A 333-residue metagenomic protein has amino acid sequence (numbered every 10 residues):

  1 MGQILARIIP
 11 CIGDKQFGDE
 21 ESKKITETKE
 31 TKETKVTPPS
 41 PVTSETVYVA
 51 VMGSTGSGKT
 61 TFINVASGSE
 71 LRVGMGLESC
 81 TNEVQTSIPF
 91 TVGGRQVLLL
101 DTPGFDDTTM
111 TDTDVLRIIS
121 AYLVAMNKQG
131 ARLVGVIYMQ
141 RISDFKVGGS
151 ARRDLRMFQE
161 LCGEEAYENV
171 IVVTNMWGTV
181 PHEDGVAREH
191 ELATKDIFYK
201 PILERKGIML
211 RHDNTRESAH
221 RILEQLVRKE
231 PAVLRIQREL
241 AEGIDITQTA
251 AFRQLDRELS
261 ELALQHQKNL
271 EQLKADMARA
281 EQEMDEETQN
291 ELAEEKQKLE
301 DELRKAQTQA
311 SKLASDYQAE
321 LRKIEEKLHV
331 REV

Functional and structural regions predicted by a protein language model:
M1-S79, D114, E165-E168, G178-V333: C-terminal non-catalytic interaction/localization modules
E45-Y48, E83-Q85, G93-L98, R132-G135 (+2 more regions): Core residues of folded domains in eukaryotic genome-function proteins
G68-L98: Switch I (effector-binding) loop of TRAFAC-class P-loop GTPase G-domains
L71-V73, G93-A121, F158: Switch II (G3) loop of P-loop NTPases
N82-I88, I118-V124, R153-R156, A193-D196: Alpha-helical scaffolding within the catalytic cores of extracellular/periplasmic polymer-degrading hydrolases
F105-D107, I142-V147, G178-P181, R216: Short acidic, S/G/P-rich loop/turn micro-motifs used as interaction or catalytic elements
T109-F145, L155-E165, I171: Inter-motif core of Ras-like GTPase G domains
